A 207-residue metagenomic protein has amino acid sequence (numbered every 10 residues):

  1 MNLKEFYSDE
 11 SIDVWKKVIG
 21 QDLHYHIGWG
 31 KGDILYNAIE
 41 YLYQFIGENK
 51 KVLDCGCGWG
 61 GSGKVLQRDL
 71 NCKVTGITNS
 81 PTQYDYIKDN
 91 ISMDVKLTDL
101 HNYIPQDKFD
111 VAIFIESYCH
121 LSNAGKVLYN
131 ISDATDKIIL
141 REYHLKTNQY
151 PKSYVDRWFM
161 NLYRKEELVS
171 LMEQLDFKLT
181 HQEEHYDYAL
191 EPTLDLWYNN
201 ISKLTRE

Functional and structural regions predicted by a protein language model:
M1-Y25: N-terminal, positively charged/glycine-rich alpha-helical extensions of SAM-dependent methyltransferases
G32-E48: Conserved alpha-helix/loop element of class I SAM-dependent methyltransferases that forms part of the SAM/SAH-binding
W59-M93: Class I SAM-dependent methyltransferase SAM/SAH-binding core
I91-H101: Conserved SAM-binding strand-loop segment of SAM-dependent methyltransferases
I113: A conserved beta-strand element that flanks and buttresses the S-adenosyl-L-methionine
G125-I138: A short glycine-rich, Lys/Arg-flanked "PGG" loop and its adjoining helix->strand segment in the class I
Y143-M160: Short, glycine-/aromatic-enriched active-site segment of Class I SAM-dependent methyltransferases
M160-D176: Short alpha-helix
